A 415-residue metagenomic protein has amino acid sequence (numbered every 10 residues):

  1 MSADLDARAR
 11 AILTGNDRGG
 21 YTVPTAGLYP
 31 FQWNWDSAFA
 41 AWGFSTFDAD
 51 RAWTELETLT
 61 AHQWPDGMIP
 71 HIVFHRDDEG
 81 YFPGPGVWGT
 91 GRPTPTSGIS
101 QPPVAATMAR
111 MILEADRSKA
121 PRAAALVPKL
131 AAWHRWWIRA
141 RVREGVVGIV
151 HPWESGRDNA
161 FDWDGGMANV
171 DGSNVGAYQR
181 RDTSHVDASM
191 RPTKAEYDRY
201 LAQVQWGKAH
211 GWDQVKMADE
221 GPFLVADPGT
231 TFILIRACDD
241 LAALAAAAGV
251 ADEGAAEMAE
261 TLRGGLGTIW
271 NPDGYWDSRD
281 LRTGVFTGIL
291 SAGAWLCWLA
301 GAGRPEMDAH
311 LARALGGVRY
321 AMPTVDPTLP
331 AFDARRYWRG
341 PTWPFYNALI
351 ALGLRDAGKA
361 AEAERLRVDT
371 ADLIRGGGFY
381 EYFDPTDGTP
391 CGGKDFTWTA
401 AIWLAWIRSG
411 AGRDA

Functional and structural regions predicted by a protein language model:
M1-Q32, L56-P95, V146-V225, R263-T342 (+1 more regions): Extended glycan-interaction surfaces of carbohydrate-active proteins
D4-A9, D48-A61, K119-I138, A237 (+3 more regions): Extended, well-ordered alpha-helical scaffold segments
S37, A41, P102, A106-A109 (+3 more regions): TPR repeat positional signature
S37-D66, G293-G303, N347-A360, R367: Alpha-helical support elements that line or immediately flank enzyme active sites and cofactor-binding pockets
G43, M108-M111, A115, A237 (+4 more regions): Core register positions within helices of long alpha-helical scaffolds
V87-S100, V104-S118, L349-G353: Hydrophobic/aromatic-rich effector regions of fungal transcription factors
Q101-M167: Internal, well-ordered domain-core segments that constitute the primary functional module of diverse proteins
E220-A248, D252-A255, T261-L262, R336-A361: Long, repeat-rich segments with strong aromatic
